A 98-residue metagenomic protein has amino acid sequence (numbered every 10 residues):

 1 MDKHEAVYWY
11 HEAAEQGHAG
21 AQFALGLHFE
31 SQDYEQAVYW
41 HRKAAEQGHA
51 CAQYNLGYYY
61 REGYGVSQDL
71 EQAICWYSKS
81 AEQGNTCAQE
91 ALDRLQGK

Functional and structural regions predicted by a protein language model:
D2, Y10, E15-H18, Q32-D33 (+4 more regions): Short helix-capping/linker turns of helical repeat alpha-solenoids
Q22-Q32, N55-E62, A91-K98: Hydrophobic face of amphipathic alpha-helices that form TPR/SEL1-like repeat modules and related alpha-solenoid
D69-T86, D93: TPR/TPR-like (Sel1-like) alpha-helical repeat modules
